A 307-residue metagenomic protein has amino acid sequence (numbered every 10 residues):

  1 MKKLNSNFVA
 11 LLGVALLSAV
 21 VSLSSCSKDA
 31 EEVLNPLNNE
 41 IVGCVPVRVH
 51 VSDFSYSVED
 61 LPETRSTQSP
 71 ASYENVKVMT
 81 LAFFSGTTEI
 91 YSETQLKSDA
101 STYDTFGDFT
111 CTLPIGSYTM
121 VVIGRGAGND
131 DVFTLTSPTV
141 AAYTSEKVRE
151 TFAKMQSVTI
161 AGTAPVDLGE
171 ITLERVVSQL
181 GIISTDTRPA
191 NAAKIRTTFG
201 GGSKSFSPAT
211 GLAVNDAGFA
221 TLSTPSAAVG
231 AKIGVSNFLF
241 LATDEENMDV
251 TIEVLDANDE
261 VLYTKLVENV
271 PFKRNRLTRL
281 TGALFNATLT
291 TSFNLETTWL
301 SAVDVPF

Functional and structural regions predicted by a protein language model:
M1-S25: Sec-dependent bacterial lipoprotein signal peptides
S18-V58, I182, N275, S292 (+1 more regions): Bacterial Sec-dependent N-terminal signal peptides
H50-Y73, I183-N191: Structural motif
Q68-L135, N191-R274, S301-F307: Tryptophan-paired
K97-T102, A127-L168, N258-A287: Structured interaction patches on ligand/partner-binding surfaces of diverse proteins
F109, L113, R276-T298: Short, surface-exposed secondary-structure junctions/capping segments
E170-V177, L239-D244: Conserved "repeat-terminator" motif of extracellular CCP/Sushi domains
R175-K194, G202: Surface-exposed interaction/gating patches
